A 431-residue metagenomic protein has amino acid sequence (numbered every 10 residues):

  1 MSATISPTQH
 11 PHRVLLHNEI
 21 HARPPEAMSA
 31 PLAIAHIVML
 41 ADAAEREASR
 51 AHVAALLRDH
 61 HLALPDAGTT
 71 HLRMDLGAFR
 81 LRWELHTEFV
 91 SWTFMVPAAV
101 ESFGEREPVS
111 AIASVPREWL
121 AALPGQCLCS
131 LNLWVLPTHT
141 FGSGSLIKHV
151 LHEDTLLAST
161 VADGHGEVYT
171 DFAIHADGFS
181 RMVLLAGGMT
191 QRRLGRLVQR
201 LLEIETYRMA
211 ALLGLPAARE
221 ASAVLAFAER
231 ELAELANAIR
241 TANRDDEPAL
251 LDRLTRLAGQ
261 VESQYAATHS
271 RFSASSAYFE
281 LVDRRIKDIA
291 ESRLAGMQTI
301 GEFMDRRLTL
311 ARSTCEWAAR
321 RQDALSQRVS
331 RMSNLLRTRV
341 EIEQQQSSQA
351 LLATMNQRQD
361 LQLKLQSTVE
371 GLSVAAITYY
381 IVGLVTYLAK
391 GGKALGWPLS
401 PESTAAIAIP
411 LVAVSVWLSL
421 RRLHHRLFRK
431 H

Functional and structural regions predicted by a protein language model:
M1-C129, W134: N-terminal pre-transmembrane cytosolic regions of membrane proteins
A33-A35, E88-V90, G178-S180, S313 (+2 more regions): Structural beta-strand/beta-sheet cores of well-ordered domains, especially the beta-sheet scaffolds that support
M95-R253, G259: Extended alpha-helical interaction modules
C129, M189, E234, L281 (+3 more regions): Cytosol-facing regions at membranes
I174-T190, E220-L225, E229, Q264-I289 (+1 more regions): Short, positively charged
A233-A236, R240, D283, S373 (+1 more regions): Signal for well-folded cores of large energy- and translation-related assemblies
L257-V382: Membrane-associated alpha-helical segments
D360-H431: Alpha-helical transmembrane anchor segments
